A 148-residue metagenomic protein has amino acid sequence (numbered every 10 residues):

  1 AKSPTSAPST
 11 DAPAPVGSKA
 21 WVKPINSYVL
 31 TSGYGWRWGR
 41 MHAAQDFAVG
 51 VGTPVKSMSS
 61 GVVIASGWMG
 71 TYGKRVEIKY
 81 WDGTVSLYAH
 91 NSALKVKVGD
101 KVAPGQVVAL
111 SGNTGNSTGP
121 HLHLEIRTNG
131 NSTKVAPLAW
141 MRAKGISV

Functional and structural regions predicted by a protein language model:
A1-W21, I25: N-terminal low-complexity, Pro/Thr-rich disordered segments that flank secretion/membrane-targeting signals
S18-V148: Catalytic cores of peptidoglycan-degrading enzymes
